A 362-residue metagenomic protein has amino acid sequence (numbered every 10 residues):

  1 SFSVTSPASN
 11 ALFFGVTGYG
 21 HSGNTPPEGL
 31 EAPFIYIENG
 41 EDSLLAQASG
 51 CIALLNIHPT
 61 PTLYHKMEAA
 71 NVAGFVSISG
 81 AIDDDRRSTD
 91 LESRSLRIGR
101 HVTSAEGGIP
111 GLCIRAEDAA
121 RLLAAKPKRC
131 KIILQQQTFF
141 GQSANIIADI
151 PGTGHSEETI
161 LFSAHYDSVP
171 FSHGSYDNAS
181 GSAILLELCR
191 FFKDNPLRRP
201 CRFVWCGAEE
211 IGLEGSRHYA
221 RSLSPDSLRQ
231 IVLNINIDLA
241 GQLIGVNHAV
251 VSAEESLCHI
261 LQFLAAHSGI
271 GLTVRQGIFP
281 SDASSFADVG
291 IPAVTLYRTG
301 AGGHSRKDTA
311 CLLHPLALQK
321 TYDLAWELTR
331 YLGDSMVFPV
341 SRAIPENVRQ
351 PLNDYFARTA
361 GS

Functional and structural regions predicted by a protein language model:
S1-F2, S6, S143-D167: Acidic/His- and Gly-rich active-site-bordering loop/insert found across diverse amide/peptide-bond hydrolases
S1-S49: Noncatalytic luminal/extracellular "stalk/propeptide" segments of secretory-pathway proteins
G40-R87: A conserved hydrophobic secondary-structure block that centers on an alpha-helix together with its immediately flanking
I57, I146, E158, F162-L213 (+1 more regions): Alpha-helical metal-binding/catalytic segments enriched in His/Glu/Asp
D83-L112: Short acidic, glycine/proline-enriched helix-loop-strand junctions
G111, P170, L197, C206-A301 (+1 more regions): Metal-dependent peptidase/peptidase-like ectodomains
L112, E117-A119, L185: Intrinsic low-complexity, polar/charged intrinsically disordered segments
R190, G302-S362: His/Asp/Glu-rich mid-to-C-terminal helical/loop segments that flank catalytic regions of hydrolases
